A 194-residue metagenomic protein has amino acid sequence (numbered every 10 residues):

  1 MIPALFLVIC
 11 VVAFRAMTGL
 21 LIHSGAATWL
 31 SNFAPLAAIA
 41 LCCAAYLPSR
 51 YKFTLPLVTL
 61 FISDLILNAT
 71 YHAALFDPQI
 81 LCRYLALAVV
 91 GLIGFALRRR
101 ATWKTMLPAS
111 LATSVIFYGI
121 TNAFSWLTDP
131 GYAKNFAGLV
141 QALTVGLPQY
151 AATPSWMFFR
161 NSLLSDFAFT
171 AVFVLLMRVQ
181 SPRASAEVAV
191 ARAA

Functional and structural regions predicted by a protein language model:
M1, A184-A194: Short, charged juxtamembrane terminal tails flanking transmembrane helices
M1-T54: Hydrophobic transmembrane alpha-helices
A4-F6, F53-T54, L81-L85, L107-L111 (+1 more regions): Hydrophobic alpha-helical transmembrane segments
L5, L30-C42, I80-V89, L164-A168: Membrane-embedded alpha-helical segments of multi-pass membrane proteins, especially the transmembrane helices
L7, F53-S63, M106-V115, F173 (+1 more regions): Central hydrophobic cores of alpha-helical transmembrane segments in multi-pass integral membrane proteins
A16-M17, C42-R50, V89, I93-A101 (+1 more regions): Structural signal for the C-terminal ends of transmembrane alpha-helices and the immediately following loop
A16-N32, T59-I93: Interfacial aromatic-anchored transmembrane helix boundaries in multi-pass membrane proteins
T102-P182, A186-E187: Membrane-embedded alpha-helical hairpins and interfacial helices in multi-pass inner-membrane proteins
